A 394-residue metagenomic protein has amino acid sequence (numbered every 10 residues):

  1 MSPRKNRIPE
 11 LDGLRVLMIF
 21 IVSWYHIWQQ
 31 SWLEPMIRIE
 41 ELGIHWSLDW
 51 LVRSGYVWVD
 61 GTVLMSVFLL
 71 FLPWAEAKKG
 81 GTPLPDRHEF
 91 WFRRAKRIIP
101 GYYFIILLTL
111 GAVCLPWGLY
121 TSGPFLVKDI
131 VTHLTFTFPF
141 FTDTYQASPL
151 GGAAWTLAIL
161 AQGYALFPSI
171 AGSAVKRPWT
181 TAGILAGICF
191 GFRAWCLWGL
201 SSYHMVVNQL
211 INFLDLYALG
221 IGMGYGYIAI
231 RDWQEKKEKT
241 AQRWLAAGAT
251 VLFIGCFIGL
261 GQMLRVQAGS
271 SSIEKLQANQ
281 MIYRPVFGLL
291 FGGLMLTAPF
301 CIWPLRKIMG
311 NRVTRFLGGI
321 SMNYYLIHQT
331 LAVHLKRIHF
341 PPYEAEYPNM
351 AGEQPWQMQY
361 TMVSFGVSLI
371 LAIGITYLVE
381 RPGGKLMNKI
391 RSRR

Functional and structural regions predicted by a protein language model:
M1, K79-K96, L214, Y227-W233 (+1 more regions): Cytoplasmic juxtamembrane interface segments
M1-A194, G199, R315, I320-S321 (+1 more regions): Membrane-cytosol interface segments of multi-pass membrane proteins, especially ER/Golgi lipid-handling enzymes
I8-P9, S47-V59, Y145-I159, W198-L219 (+3 more regions): Interfacial loop-to-helix transition and helix-capping segments at the boundaries of transmembrane helices
V22, Y217, G248-R381: Alpha-helical transmembrane segments of multi-pass integral membrane proteins
F71-K78, V113-L115, S169-K176, G222-W233 (+4 more regions): Structural signal for the C-terminal ends of transmembrane alpha-helices and the immediately following loop
W117-K128, F213-I221, Y225, I230: Alpha-helical transmembrane segments of multi-pass integral membrane proteins, characterized by long hydrophobic
K176-I184, E235-A249, W356: Membrane-interfacial entry segments at the cytosolic side of transmembrane helices
